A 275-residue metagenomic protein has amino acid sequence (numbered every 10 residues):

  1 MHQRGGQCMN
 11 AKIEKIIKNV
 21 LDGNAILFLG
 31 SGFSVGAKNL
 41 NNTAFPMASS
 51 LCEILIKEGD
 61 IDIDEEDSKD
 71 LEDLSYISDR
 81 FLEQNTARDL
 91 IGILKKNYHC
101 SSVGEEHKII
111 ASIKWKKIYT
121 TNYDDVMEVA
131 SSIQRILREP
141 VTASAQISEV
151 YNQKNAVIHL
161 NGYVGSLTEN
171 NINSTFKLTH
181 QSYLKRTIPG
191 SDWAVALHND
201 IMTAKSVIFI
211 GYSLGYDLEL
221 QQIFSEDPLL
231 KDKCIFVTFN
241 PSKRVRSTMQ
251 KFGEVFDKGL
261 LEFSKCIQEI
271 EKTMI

Functional and structural regions predicted by a protein language model:
H2-A111, K116, M127: Gly/serine-rich nucleotide phosphate-binding loop at the start of the catalytic core of nucleotide/ADP-ribose-handling
H2-L27, F33-A37, N41, Q134-I136 (+2 more regions): SIR2/sirtuin-family catalytic core signature
G6, L94-C100, Q181-G190, Y212: Short, flexible loop segments at the rims of nucleotide/cofactor-binding pockets, characterized by
G32-V35, D124-V126, Y163-S166, S213-G215: Short, solvent-exposed loop/turn segments at secondary-structure junctions
L55, G59, S131-Q134, D227-P228: Active-site catalytic pocket residues across diverse enzymes, especially alpha/beta-hydrolases
T86-H99, I113, M127-A156: Short acidic, glycine/proline-enriched helix-loop-strand junctions
R135-T203: Active-site gating loop/helix substructures
